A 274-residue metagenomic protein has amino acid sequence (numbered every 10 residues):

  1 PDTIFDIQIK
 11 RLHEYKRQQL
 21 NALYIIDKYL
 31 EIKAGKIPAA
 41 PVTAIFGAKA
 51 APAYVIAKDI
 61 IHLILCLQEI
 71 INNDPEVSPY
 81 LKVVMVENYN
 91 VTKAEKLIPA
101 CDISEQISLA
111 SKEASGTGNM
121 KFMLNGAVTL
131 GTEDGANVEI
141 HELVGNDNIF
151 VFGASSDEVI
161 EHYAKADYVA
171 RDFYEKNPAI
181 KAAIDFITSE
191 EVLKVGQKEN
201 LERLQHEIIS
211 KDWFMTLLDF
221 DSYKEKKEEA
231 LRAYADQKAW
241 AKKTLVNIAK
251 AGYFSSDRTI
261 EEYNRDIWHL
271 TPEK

Functional and structural regions predicted by a protein language model:
P1-A94, L109, H269, K274: Long, K/E/R/D-enriched contiguous segments that form extended
V42-A44, L81-K82, I103, V128 (+1 more regions): Structural motif
P99-A100, I107-T244, I248-Y253, R258 (+1 more regions): Catalytic binding pocket for nucleotide-activated donors in carbohydrate/polymer assembly enzymes
